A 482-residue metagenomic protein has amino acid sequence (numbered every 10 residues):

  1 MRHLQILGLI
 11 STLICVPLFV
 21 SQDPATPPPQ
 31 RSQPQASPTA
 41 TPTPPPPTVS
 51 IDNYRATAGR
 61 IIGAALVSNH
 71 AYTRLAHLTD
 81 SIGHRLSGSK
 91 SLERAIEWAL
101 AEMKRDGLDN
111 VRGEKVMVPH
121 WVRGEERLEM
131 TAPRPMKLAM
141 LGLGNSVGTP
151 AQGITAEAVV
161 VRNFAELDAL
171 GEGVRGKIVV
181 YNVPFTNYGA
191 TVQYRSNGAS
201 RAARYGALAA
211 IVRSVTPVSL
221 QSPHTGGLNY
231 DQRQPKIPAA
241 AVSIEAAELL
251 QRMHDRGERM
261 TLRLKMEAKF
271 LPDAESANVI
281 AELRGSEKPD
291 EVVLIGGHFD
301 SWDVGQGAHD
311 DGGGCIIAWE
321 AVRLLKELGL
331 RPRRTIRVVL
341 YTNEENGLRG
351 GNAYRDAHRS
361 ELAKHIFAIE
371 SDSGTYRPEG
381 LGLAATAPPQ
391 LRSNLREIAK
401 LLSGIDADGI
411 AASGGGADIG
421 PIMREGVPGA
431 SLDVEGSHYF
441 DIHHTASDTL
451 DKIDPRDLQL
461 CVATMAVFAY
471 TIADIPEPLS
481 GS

Functional and structural regions predicted by a protein language model:
F19-A56, R60: Compositionally biased, proline/threonine/alanine/serine-rich low-complexity intrinsically disordered stretches
R31, P44-Y54, A76, D80-I178 (+1 more regions): Noncatalytic luminal/extracellular "stalk/propeptide" segments of secretory-pathway proteins
V49-S89, L220-G226, D300, I369-Y376 (+1 more regions): N-terminal capping segment at the start of a domain
R55-T57, T131-G171, L228-A308, E320-R323 (+2 more regions): Soluble metallo-hydrolase cores and metallopeptidase-like ectodomains found primarily in the secretory/periplasmic
L86-S89, A139-P238, Q306, D406: Extracellular/luminal Protease-associated
P135-K137, A151, A156, I237-V242 (+5 more regions): Metal-dependent peptidase/peptidase-like ectodomains
T186-G189, Y194-N197, R201, E275-N278 (+2 more regions): Acidic/histidine-rich catalytic neighborhood of metal-dependent amide-processing enzymes
R323, E327, R334, F440-S482: His/Asp/Glu-rich mid-to-C-terminal helical/loop segments that flank catalytic regions of hydrolases
